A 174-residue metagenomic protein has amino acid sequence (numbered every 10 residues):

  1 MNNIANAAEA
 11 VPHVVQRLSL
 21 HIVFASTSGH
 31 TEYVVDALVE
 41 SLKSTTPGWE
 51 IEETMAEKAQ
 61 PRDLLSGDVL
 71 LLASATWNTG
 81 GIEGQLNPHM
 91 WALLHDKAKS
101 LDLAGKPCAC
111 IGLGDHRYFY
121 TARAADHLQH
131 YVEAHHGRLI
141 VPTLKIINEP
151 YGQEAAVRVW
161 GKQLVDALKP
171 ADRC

Functional and structural regions predicted by a protein language model:
N3-S19, H30-Y33, S41, T45 (+2 more regions): FMN-binding flavodoxin-like domain, especially the glycine-rich phosphate-binding loop
L20-A25: Short, hydrophobic/glycine-enriched beta-strand segments
P47-P61: A short, well-structured beta->alpha microelement
